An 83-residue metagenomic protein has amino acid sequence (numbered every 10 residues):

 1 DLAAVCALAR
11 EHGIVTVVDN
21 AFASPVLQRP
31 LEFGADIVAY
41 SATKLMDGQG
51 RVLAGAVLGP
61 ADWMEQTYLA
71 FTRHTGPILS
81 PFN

Functional and structural regions predicted by a protein language model:
D1-N83: Conserved PLP-enzyme active-site core in the AAT-like
